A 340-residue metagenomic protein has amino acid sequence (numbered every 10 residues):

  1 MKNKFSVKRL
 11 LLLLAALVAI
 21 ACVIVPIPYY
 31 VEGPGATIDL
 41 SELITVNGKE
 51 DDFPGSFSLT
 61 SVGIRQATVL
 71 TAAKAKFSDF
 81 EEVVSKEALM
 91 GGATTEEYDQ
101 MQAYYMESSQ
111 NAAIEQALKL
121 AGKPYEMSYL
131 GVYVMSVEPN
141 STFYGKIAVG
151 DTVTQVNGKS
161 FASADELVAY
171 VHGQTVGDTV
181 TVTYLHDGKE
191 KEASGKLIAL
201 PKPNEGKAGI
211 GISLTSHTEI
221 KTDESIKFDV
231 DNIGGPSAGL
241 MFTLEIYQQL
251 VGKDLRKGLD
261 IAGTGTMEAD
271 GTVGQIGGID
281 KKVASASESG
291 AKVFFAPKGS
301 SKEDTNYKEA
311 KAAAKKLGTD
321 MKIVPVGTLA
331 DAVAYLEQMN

Functional and structural regions predicted by a protein language model:
R9-P26: Hydrophobic membrane-insertion alpha-helices, especially the h-region of bacterial N-terminal signal peptides
A36-F53, F57-A67, V83-E138, L200-T222 (+1 more regions): PDZ/PDZ-like peptide-tail recognition elements
S108, I114-Q155, K159-A162, T272-G277 (+1 more regions): PDZ/PDZ-like domain segments forming the peptide/carboxylate-binding groove, activating on the N-terminal beta-strands
L118, F143, G150-V153, N157 (+6 more regions): Terminal peptide-recognition signature
A121, V168-S213, A314-D331, Y335-Q338: PDZ-domain C-terminal substructure recognizer with occasional recognition of PDZ-binding tails
T154, K292-K298, K322-P325: Short hydrophobic alpha-helical runs that function as membrane-insertion/retention elements
Q249, D270-K302: Glycine- and Gly-Pro-enriched alpha-helical subdomains that act as flexible, kink-prone "lid/hinge" or packing modules
L255-G277: Catalytic-site beta-strand/loop segments enriched in glycine and acidic/polar residues
